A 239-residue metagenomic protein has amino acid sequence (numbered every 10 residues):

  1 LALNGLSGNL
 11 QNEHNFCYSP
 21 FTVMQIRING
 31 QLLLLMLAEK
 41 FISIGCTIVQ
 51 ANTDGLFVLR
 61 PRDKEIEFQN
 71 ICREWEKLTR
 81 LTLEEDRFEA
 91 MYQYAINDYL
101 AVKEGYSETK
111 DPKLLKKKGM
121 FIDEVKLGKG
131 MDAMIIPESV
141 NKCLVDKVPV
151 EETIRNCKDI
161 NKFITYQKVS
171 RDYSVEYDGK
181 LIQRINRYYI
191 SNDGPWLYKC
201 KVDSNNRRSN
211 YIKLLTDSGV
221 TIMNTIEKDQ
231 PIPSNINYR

Functional and structural regions predicted by a protein language model:
L1-M36, I42-I44, L59: Helical catalytic core of nucleic-acid polymerases
N12-N15, S19-V23, K64, I96 (+1 more regions): Short, structured coil/loop segments at alpha-helix boundaries
Y18, T53, F68-C72: Composition- and surface-driven signal marking solvent-exposed, interaction-prone regions in large proteins
E39-F41, D63-I66: Short amphipathic alpha-helical surface micro-motifs
T47-N52: Short beta-strand
D54-F57, E89: Active-site-proximal loop/turn and secondary-structure-junction residues that shape catalytic pockets, frequently
F57-D63: Short beta-strand-to-loop capping motifs
E65-R239: C-terminal, non-catalytic extensions of nucleic-acid polymerases
